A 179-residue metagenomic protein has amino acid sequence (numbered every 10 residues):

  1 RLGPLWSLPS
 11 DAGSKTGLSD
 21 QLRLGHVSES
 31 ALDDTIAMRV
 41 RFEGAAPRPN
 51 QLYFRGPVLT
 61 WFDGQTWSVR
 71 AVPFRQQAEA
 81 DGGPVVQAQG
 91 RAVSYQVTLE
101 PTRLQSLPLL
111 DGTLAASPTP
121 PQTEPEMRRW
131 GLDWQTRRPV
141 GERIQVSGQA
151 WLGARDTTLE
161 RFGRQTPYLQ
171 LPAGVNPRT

Functional and structural regions predicted by a protein language model:
R1-T179: Helix-boundary/low-complexity linker signature
